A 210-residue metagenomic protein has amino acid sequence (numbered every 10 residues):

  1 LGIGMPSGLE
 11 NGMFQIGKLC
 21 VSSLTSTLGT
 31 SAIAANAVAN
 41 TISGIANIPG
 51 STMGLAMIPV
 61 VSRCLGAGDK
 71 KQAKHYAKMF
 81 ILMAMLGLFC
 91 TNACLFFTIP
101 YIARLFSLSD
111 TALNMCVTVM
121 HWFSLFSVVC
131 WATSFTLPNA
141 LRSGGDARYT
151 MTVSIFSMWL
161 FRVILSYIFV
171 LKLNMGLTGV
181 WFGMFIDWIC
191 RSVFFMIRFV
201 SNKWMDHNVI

Functional and structural regions predicted by a protein language model:
L1-C20, I45, P49, M53 (+2 more regions): Hydrophobic faces of transmembrane alpha-helices in multi-pass small-molecule transporters and flippases across diverse
L1-M5, V61-S127, V170-I210: Short alpha-helical transmembrane segments in multi-pass integral membrane proteins
G12-I45, R63-C64, Y101-D110, I168 (+1 more regions): Helix-terminus/linker motif at the lipid-water interface of multi-pass membrane proteins
Q15, F96-F97, L105, S143 (+1 more regions): Conserved catalytic core of Hanks-type protein kinase domains
S22, I33-I99, C130-S154: Small-residue-rich hydrophobic transmembrane alpha-helices
G54, F123-S143, Y149-W159, L165 (+1 more regions): Short runs within selected transmembrane alpha-helices of multi-pass transporters and secretion channels
S109, R162-V163: A short secondary-structure junction motif
